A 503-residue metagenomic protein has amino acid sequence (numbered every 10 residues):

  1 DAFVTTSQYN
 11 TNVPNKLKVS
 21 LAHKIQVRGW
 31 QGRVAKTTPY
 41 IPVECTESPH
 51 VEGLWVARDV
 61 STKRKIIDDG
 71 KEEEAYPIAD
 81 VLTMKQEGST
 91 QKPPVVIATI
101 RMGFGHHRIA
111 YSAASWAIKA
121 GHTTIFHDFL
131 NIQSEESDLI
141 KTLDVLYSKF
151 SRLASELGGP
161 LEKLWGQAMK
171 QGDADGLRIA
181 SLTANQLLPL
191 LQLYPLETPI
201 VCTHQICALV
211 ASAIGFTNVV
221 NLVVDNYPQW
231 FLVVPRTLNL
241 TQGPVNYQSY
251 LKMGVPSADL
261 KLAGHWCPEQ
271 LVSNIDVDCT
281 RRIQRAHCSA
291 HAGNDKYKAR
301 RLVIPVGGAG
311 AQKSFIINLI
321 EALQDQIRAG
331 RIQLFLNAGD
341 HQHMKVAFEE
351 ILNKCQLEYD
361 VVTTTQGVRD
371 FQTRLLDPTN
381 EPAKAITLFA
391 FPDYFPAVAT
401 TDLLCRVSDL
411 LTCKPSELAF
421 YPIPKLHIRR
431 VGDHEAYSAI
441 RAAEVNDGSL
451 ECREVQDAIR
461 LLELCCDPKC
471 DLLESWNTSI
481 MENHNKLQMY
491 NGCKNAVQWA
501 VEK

Functional and structural regions predicted by a protein language model:
F3-I78, Y111-L190, G339-M344, E350-A385: Conserved N-terminal ligand/cofactor-binding loop architecture of enzyme catalytic domains
G103-F104, R108-Y111, L153-L262: Active-site and donor-binding regions of nucleotide-sugar-utilizing enzymes
R236-E321, N337-K345: A nucleotide-sugar donor-handling region in carbohydrate enzymes
N294-C405: Donor-nucleotide binding loops and adjacent catalytic segments primarily of GT-B fold Leloir glycosyltransferases
P396-Y437: A donor-sugar binding/catalytic signature common to diverse glycosyltransferases and related nucleotide-sugar
D433-E463: Change "using UDP/GDP/dTDP sugars" to "using nucleotide sugars
V455, L462-M481: Conserved donor-nucleotide binding/catalytic region of nucleotide-linked donor-dependent transferases
K486-K503: C-terminal alpha-helical cap of glycosyltransferases
